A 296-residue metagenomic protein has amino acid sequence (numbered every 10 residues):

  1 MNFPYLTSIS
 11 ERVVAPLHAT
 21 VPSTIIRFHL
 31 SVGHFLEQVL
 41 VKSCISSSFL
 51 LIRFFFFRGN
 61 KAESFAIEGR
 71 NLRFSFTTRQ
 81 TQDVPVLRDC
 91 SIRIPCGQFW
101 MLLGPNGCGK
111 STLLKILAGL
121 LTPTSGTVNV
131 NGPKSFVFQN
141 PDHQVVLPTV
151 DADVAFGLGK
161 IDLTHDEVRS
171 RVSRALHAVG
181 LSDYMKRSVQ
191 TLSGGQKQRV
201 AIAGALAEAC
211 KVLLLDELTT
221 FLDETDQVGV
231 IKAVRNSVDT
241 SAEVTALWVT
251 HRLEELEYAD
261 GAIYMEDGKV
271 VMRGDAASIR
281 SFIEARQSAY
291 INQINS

Functional and structural regions predicted by a protein language model:
F55-D89, H165: A short, flexible loop at the N-terminus of ABC-type nucleotide-binding domains that lies
L103-P105: The feature captures the beta-strand-to-loop junction immediately N-terminal to the Walker
A118: Helix-to-loop junction immediately C-terminal to a conserved catalytic motif
D166-Y184: Conserved ABC ATPase "signature" region
S188-L192, Q196: Conserved ABC ATPase signature
L213-E217: Catalytic Walker B motif of ABC-type/P-loop ATPase nucleotide-binding domains
K269-Q293: Conserved beta-strand-loop-alpha-helix hinge in the C-terminal portion of ABC ATPase nucleotide-binding domains
